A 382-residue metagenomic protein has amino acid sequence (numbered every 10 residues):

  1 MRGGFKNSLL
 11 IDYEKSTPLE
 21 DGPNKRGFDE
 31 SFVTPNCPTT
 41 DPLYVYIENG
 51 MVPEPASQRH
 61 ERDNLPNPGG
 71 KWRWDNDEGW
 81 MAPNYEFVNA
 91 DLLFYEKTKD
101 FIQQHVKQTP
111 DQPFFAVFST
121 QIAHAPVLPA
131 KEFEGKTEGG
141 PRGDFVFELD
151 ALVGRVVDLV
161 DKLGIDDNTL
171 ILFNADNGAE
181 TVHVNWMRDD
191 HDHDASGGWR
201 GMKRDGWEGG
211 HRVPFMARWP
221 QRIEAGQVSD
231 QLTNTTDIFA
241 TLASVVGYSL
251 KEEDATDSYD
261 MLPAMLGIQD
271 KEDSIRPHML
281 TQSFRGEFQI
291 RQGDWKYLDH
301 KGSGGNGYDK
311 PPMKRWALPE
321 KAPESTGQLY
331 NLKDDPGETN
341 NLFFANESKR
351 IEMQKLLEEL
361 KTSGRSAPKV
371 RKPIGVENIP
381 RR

Functional and structural regions predicted by a protein language model:
M1-W80, T181: Catalytic-site neighborhoods of secreted/periplasmic enzymes that process anionic sulfate/phosphate groups
L10-L19, P23-N24, A125-P129, G135-R142 (+4 more regions): Histidine-centered active-site microenvironments of extracellular/periplasmic hydrolases and transferases
R26-D29, T109-A116, I165-I171, R212-V213 (+3 more regions): Loop/turn elements at helix/coil->beta-strand transitions in domains of secreted/extracellular proteins
T39, P53, G154-L163, R188-A255 (+2 more regions): Substrate-binding rim/cap in mid-to-C-terminal beta-strand-loop elements of soluble/periplasmic
D41-M51, T98-F145, E180-T181, W186-D189 (+1 more regions): Active-site His/acidic residue clusters
W72-P83, K131-K136, R218-R222, K333-E338: Short glycine/proline-rich turn/loop motifs
A82-V88, G139-G143, R200-G206, R222-L232 (+5 more regions): Active-site rim elements
T98, I238, S283, Q292 (+5 more regions): Long, internal low-complexity/basic segments
